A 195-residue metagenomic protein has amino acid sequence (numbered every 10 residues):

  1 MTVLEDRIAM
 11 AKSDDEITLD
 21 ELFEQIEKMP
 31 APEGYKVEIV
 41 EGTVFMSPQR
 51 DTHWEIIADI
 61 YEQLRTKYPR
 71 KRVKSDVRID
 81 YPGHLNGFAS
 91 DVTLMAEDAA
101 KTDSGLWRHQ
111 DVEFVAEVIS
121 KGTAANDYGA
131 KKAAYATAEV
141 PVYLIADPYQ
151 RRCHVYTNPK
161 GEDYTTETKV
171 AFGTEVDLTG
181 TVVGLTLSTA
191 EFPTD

Functional and structural regions predicted by a protein language model:
M1-A138, V142-D195: Gly/Pro/Ser/Thr-rich low-complexity, intrinsically disordered segments predominantly at protein N-termini
